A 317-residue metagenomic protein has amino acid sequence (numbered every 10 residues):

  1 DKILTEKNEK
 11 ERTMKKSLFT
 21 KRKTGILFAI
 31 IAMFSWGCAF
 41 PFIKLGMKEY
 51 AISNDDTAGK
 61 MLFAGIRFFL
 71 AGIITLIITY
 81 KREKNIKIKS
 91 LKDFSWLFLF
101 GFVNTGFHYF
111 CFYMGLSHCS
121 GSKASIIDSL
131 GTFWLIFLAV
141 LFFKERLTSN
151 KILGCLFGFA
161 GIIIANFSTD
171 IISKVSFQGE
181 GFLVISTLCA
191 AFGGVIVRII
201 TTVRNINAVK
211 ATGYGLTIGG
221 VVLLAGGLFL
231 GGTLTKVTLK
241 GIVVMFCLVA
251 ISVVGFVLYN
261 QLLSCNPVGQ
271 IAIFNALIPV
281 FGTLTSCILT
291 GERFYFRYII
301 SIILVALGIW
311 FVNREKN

Functional and structural regions predicted by a protein language model:
K2-L62, S173-I199, V221: Glycine-/small-residue-enriched transmembrane alpha-helix faces in small-molecule transporters and effluxers
K21-I26, D56-M61, K89-S95, F167-C189 (+2 more regions): Juxtamembrane helix-entry segments on the extracytoplasmic side of multipass membrane proteins
I31, I66, T105, Y109 (+3 more regions): Helix-helix packing/entry segments at the starts of transmembrane helices
S35, Y80-A124, D128, I164 (+1 more regions): Specific transmembrane alpha-helical segments of multi-pass solute transporters/efflux pumps, especially DMT/EamA
G37, P41, F69, G101-G106 (+9 more regions): Hydrophobic/small/kink-forming positions within alpha-helical transmembrane segments of polytopic membrane proteins
G46, F63, G115, L141-F143 (+6 more regions): Hydrophobic/aromatic residues within transmembrane alpha-helices of multi-pass small-molecule transporters
A51-T105, W134, C189-I196, T212-L230 (+1 more regions): Transmembrane alpha-helices of multi-pass small-molecule transport proteins
T75, F137-L138, L147-T169, T187 (+4 more regions): Hydrophobic transmembrane alpha-helices of multi-pass small-molecule transport proteins
